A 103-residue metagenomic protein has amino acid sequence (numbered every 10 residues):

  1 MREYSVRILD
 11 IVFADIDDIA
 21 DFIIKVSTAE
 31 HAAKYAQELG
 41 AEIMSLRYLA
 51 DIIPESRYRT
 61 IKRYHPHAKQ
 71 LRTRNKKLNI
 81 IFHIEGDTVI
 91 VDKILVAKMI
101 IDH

Functional and structural regions predicted by a protein language model:
M1-E42: Arg/Lys-rich, positively charged N-terminal/basic patches that mediate binding to nucleic acids
L9-V12, S56, Y64, R74 (+2 more regions): Surface-exposed loop/turn and secondary-structure junction residues enriched for glycine/proline
I19, L49, I94-L95: Residue-level signal for well-ordered alpha-helical positions
I24, D51, V96-M99: A generic structural signal for secondary-structure junctions that act as hinges or helix/strand caps at the edges
M44-T73: A short, surface-exposed loop/turn module that caps and links secondary-structure elements
L71-H103: Enriched for short, Lys/Arg-rich terminal
